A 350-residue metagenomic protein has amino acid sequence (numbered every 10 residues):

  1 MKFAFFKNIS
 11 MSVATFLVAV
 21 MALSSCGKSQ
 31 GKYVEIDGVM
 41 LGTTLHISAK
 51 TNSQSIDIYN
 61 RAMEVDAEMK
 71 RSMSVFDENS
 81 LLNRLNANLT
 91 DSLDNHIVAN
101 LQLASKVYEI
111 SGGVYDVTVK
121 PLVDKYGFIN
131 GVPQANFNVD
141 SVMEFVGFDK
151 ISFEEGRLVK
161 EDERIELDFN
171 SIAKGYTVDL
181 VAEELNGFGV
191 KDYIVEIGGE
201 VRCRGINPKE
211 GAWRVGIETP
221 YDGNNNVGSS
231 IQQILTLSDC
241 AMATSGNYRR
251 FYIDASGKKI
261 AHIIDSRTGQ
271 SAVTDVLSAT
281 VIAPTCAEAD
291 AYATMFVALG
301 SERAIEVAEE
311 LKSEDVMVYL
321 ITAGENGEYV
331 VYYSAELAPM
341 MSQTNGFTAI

Functional and structural regions predicted by a protein language model:
K2-I350: Mature catalytic core of soluble alpha/beta enzymes
